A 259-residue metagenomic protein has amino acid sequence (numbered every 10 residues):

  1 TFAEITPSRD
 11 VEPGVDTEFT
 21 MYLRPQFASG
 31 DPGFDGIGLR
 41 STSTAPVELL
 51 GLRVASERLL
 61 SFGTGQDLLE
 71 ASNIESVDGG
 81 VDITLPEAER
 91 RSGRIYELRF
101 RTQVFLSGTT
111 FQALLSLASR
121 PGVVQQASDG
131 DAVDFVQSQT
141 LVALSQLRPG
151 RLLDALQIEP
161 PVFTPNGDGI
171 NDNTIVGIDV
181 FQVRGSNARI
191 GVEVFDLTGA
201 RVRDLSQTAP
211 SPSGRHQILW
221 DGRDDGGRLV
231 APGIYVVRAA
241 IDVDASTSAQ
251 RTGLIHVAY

Functional and structural regions predicted by a protein language model:
T1-G36, E57, T140-L147: Serine/threonine-rich, low-complexity linker/repeat segments that form flexible spacers/stalks
T20-Q26, G38-T42, I175-F181: Short edge beta-strand/loop segments characteristic of extracellular beta-sandwich folds
F27-G33, A45-L49, L106, Q182-A188: A short beta-turn/strand-edge loop motif at beta-sheet boundaries
D35-A45, G191, F195: Short acidic, flexible loop segments centered on an aromatic residue
S43-T84: A surface/secretory-pathway sequence property marking extracellular, secreted, or lumenal proteins enriched
G79-S116: Low-complexity, intrinsically disordered segments enriched in Ser/Thr together with acidic residues
S92, L141-Y259: Short loop/turn motifs at secondary-structure boundaries
Q103-S138: Serine/threonine-enriched low-complexity regions used as flexible
